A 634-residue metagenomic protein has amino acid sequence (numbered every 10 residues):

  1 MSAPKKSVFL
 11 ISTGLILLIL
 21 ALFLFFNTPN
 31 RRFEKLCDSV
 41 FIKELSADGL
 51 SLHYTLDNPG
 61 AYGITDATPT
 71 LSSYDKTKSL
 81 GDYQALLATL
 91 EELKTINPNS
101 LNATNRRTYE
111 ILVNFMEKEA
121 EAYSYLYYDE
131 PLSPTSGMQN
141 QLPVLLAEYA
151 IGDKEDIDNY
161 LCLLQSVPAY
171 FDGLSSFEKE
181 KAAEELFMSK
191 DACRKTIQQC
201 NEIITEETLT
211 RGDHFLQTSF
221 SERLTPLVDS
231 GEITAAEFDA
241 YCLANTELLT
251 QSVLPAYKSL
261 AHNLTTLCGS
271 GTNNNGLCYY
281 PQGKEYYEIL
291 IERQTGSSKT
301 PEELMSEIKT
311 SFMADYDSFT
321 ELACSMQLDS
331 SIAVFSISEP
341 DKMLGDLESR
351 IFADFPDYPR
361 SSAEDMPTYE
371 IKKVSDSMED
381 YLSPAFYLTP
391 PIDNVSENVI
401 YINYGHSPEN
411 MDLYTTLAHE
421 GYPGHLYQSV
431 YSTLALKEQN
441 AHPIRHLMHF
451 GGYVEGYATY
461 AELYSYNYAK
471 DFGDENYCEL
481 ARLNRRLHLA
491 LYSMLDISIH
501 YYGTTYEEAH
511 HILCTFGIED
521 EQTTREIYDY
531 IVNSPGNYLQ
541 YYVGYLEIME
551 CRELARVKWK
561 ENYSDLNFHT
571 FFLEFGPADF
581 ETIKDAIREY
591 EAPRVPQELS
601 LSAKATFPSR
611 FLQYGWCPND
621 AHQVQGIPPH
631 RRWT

Functional and structural regions predicted by a protein language model:
M1-K5: Short, Lys/Arg-rich N-terminal segment immediately upstream of the first membrane anchor
S7-A603, F607, F611: N-terminal maturation segment of proteins
A603-T606, A621, T634: Ala/Thr-enriched low-complexity intrinsically disordered regions
P628-P629: Short, intrinsically disordered C-terminal tails of secreted or membrane-associated proteins
